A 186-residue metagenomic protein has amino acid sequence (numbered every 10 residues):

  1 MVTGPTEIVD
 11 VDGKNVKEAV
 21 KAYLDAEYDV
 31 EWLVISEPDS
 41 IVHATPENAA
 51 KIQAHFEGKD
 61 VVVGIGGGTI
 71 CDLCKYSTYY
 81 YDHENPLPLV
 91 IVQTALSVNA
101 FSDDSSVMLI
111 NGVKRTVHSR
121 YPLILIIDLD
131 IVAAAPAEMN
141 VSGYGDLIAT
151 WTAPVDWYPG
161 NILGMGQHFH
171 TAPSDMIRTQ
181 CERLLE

Functional and structural regions predicted by a protein language model:
M1-T3, G66, Q93, I127: Short beta-strand/turn micro-motifs composed of small residues that flank or help shape donor/cofactor-binding pockets
M1-V61: ATP/NTP phosphate-donor binding region
P5-K14, G66-D72, L96-S97: Gly/Ser/Thr-rich loops at beta-strand to alpha-helix junctions that form or flank small-molecule/cofactor-binding
D12, V16, N48, I52 (+4 more regions): General structural feature for long, well-ordered alpha-helical segments within catalytic domains of soluble enzymes
K17, I70-N85: Short Gly/Thr/Asp-enriched flexible loops that form oxyanion-binding sites at enzyme active sites
G58-Y76: Extended, charge-rich low-complexity interaction segments
Y80-R183: A glycine/threonine-rich phosphate-anchoring loop and its flanking beta-alpha core in nucleotide/phosphate-binding
